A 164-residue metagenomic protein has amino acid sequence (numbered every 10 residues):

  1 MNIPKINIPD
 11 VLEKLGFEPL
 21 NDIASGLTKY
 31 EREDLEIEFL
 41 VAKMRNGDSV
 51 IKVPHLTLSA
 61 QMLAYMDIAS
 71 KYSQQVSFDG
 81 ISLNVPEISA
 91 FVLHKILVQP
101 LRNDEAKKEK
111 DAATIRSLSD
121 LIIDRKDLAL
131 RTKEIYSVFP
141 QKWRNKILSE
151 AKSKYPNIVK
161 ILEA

Functional and structural regions predicted by a protein language model:
M1-A164: Compositionally biased terminal segments of proteins
